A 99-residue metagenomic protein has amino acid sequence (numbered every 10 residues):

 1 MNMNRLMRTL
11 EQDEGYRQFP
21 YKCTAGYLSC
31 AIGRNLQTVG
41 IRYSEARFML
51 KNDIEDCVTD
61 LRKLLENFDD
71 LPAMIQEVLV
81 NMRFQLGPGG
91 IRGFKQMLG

Functional and structural regions predicted by a protein language model:
M1-V78, F84-Q85, G89-Q96: Acidic, aromatic-lined catalytic clefts of primarily extracellular/periplasmic carbohydrate-active enzymes that remodel
